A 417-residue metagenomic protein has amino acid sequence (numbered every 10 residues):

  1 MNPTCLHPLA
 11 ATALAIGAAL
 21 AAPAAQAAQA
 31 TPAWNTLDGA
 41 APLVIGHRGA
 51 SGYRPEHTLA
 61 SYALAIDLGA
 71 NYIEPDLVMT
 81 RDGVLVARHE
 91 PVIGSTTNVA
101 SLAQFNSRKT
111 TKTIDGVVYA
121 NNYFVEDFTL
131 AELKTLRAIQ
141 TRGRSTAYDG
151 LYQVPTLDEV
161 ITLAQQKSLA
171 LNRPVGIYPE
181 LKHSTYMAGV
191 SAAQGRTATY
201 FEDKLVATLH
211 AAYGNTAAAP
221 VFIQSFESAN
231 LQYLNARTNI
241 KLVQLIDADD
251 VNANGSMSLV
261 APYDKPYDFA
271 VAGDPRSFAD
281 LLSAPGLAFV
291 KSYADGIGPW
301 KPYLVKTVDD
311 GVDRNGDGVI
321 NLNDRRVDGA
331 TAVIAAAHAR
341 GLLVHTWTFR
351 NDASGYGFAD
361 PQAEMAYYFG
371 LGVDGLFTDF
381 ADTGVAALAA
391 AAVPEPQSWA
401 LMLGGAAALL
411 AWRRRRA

Functional and structural regions predicted by a protein language model:
M1-A25, A407-A408: Gram-negative bacterial Sec-dependent N-terminal signal peptides
T4-A10, A19, D38, Y53 (+3 more regions): Residues at the start of alpha-helices and the adjacent loop-to-helix junctions
A27-A392: Phosphate-group recognition and catalysis centered on beta-loop-alpha active-site segments
P394-W412: A short, hydrophobic C-terminal helix/tail in secreted or cell-surface proteins
R415-A417: Short, charged juxtamembrane terminal tails flanking transmembrane helices
